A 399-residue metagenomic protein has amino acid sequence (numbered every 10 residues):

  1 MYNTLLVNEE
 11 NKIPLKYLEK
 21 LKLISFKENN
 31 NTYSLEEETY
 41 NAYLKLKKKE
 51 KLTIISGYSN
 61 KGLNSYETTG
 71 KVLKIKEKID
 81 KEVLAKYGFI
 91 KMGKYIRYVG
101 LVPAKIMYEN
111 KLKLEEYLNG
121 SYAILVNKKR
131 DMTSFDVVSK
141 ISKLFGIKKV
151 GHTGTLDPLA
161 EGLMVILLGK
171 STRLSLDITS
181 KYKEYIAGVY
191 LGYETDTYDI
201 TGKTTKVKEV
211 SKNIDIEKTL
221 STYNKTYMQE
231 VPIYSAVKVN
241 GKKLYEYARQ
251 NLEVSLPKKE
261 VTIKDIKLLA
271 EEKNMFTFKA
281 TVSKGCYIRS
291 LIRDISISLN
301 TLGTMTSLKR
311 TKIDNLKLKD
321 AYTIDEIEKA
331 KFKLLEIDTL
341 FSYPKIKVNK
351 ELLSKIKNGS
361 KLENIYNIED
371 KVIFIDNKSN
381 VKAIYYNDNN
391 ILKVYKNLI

Functional and structural regions predicted by a protein language model:
N3-K22, F26, S34-L114: Accessory DNA-engaging acidic/polar modules
K27, E109-L125, F135-L156, A160 (+2 more regions): Accessory RNA 3′-end/elbow-binding domains used by RNA modification enzymes
G88-I90, L114, I186, T222-T226 (+1 more regions): A common structural junction motif
K149-T179, E246: Glycine/acidic-rich beta-strand-loop module
L176-L191, V254-L268: Structural signature of FAD isoalloxazine-binding scaffolds in flavoprotein oxidoreductases
D177-M228: Acidic, low-complexity central loop/insert segments
Y234-S235, V239-K264: Extended alpha-helical targeting/anchoring segments, especially N-terminal organellar/secretory targeting helices
A248, N274-K319: Pseudouridine synthase
